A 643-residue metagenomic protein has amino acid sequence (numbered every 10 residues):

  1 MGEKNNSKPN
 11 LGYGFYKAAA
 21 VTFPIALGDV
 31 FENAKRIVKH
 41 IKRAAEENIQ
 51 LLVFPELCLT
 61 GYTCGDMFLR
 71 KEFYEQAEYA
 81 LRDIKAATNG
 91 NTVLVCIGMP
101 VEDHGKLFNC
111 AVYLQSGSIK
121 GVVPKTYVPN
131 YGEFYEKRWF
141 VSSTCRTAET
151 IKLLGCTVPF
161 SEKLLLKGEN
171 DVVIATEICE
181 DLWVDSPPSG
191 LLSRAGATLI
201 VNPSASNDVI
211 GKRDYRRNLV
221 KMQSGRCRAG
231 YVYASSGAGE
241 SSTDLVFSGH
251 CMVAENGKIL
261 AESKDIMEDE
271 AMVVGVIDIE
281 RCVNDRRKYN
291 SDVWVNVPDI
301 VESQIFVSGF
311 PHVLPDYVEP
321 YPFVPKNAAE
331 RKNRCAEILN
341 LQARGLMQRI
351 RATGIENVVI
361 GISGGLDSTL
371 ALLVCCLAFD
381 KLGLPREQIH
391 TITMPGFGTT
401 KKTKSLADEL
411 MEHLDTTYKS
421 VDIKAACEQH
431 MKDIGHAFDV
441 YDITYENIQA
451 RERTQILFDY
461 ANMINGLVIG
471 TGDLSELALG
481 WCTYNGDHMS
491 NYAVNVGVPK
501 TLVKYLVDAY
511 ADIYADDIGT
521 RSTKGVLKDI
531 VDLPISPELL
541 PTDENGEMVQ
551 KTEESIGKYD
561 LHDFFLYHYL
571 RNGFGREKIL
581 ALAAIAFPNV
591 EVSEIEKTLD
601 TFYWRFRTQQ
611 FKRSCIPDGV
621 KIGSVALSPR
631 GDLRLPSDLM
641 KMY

Functional and structural regions predicted by a protein language model:
M1-G361, L372-L373, L377-Q388, Y418: Enzyme catalytic cores with a strong preference for nitrogen-chemistry domains
Y16-K17, N33, N170, C227-A229 (+5 more regions): ATP/NTP-dependent adenylation/nucleotidyl-transfer catalytic domains that generate, transfer, or process NMP-activated
